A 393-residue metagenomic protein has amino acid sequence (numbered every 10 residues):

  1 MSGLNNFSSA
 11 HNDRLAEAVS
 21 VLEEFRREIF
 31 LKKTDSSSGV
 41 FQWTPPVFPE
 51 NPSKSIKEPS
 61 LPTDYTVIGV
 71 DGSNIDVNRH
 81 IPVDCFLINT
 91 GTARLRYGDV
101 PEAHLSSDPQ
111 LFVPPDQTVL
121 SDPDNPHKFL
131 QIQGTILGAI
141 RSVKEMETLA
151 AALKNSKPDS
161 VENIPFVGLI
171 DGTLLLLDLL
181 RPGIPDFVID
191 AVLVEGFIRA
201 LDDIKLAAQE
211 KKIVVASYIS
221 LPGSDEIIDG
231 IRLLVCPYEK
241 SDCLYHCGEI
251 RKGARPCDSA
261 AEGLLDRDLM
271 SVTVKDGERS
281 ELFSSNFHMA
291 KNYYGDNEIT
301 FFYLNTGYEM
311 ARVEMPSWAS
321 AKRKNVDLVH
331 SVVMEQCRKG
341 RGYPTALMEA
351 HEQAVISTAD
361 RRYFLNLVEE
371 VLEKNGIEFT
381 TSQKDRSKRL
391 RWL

Functional and structural regions predicted by a protein language model:
M1-S60, Y65, L130, G134-V167 (+1 more regions): Long, contiguous domain-sized segments
V67-V70: Short hydrophobic beta-strand that contains or immediately precedes a catalytic carboxylate
S73-D76, G91-R96, L174-L176, L221-S224: Short loop/turn segments at secondary-structure transitions that flank enzyme active sites
I75-D124: Acidic, metal-ligating active-site segments
